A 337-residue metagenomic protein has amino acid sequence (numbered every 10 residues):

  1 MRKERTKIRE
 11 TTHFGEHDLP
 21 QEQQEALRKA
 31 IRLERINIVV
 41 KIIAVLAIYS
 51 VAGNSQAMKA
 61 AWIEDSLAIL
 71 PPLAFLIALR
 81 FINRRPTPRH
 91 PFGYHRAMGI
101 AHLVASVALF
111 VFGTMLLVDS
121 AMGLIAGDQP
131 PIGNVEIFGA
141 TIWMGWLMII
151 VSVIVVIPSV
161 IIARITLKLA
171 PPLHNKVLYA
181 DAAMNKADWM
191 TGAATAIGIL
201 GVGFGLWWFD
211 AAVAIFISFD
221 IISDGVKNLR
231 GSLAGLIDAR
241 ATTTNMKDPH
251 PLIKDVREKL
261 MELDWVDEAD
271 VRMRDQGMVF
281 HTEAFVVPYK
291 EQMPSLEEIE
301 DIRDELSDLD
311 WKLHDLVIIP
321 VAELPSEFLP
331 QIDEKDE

Functional and structural regions predicted by a protein language model:
M1-I36, D224-E337: Peripheral (non-transmembrane) domains and long loops of multi-pass membrane proteins
M1-M246: Alpha-helical transmembrane cores and adjacent cytosolic helix/loop segments of polytopic membrane transporters
